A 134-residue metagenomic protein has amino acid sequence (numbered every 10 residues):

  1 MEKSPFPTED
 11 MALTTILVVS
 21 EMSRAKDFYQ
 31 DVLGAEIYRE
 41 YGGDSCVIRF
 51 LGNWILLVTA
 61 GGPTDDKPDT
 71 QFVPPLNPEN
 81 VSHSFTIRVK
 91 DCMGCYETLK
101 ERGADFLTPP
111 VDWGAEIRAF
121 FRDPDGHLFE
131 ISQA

Functional and structural regions predicted by a protein language model:
M1-T14, E36-I87, G94-R122, Q133-A134: Vicinal oxygen chelate
V19-M22: Conserved beta-strand-loop-alpha-helix junction that forms the acyl-donor binding cleft
R24, D91: Charged catalytic carboxylate motif
A25-Q30, L99, G126: Conserved active-site tyrosine of GNAT-family acetyltransferases
L128-I131: Short glycine-/small-residue motifs
